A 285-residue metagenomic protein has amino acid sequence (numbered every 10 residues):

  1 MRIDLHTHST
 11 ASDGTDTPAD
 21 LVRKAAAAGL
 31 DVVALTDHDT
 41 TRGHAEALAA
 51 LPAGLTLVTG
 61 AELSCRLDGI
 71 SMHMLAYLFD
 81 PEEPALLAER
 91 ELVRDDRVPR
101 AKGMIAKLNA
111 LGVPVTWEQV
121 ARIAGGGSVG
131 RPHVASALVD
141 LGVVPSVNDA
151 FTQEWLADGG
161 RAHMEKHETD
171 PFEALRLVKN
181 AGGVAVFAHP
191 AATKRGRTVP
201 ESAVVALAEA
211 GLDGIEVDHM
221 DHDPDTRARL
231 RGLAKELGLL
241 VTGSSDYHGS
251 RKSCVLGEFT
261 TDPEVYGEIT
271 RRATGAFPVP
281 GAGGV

Functional and structural regions predicted by a protein language model:
M1-I70, W155-A157, T169-R176, A181-K252: An N-terminally biased module of ancient metal coordination in phosphate/nucleic-acid-related enzymes
A50-V205, T260, V265-G284: Extended substrate/RNA-proximal surfaces in nucleic-acid metabolism proteins
G238-S244, G249-A273: C-terminal active-site subregion of NodB/CE4 polysaccharide deacetylases
